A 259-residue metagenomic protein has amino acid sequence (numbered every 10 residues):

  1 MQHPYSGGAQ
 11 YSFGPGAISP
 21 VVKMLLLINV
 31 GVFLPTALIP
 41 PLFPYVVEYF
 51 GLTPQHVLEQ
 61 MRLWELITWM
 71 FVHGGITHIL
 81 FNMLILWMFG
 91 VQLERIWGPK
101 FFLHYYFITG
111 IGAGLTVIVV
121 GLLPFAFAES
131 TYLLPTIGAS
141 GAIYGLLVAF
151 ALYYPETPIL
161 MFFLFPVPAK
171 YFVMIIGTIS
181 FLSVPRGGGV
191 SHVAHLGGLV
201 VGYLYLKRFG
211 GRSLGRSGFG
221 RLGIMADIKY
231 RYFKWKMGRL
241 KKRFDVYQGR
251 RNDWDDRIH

Functional and structural regions predicted by a protein language model:
M1-I18, V30, I179-H259: C-terminal transmembrane module of polytopic alpha-helical membrane proteins
P15-T136, L182-G202, K207: N-terminal TM1-TM2 helical hairpin plus the immediately adjacent luminal interfacial "cap"
L42-Y45, Y154-F163, G210-I224: Juxtamembrane/interfacial segments flanking transmembrane helices
F71-T77, I159-K170: Short, amphipathic, aromatic/basic-enriched membrane-interface segments that mark the entry/exit of transmembrane
M88, I159, I175-F181: Hydrophobic, membrane-inserted alpha-helices
F101-I108, A139-S140, F163-Y171: Cytoplasmic-side transmembrane-helix entry/capping segments in multi-pass membrane proteins
Y132-P155, A169: Membrane-interface micro-motifs in multi-pass membrane enzymes
